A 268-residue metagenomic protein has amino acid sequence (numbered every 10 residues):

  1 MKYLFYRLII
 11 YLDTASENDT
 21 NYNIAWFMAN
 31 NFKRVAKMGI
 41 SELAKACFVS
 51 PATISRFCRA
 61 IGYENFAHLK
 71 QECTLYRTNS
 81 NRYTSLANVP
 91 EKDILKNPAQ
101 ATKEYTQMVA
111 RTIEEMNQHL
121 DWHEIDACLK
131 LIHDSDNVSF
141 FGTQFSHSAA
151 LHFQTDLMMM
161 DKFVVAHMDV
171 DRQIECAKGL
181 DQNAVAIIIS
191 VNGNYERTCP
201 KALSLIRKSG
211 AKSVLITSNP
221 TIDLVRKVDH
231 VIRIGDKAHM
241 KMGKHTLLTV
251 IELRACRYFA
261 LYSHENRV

Functional and structural regions predicted by a protein language model:
M1-D13: Basic, amphipathic alpha-helix used for nucleic-acid engagement in HTH/winged-helix/SANT-Myb modules and analogous
Y3-F5, E17-T20, K33-K37, K45-F48 (+1 more regions): HTH-adjacent hinge/linker in prokaryotic transcriptional regulators
Y11-N23: Short, Lys/Arg-enriched anionic-surface-contact patches
N23-A29: Pre-recognition alpha-helix immediately N-terminal to the DNA-recognition helix within helix-turn-helix or winged-helix
E124-S135: Glycine-rich phosphate/diphosphate-binding loops that line cofactor/substrate pockets in enzymes
H133-R267: Glycine-rich phosphate-binding loops that contact phosphosugars or nucleotide phosphates
